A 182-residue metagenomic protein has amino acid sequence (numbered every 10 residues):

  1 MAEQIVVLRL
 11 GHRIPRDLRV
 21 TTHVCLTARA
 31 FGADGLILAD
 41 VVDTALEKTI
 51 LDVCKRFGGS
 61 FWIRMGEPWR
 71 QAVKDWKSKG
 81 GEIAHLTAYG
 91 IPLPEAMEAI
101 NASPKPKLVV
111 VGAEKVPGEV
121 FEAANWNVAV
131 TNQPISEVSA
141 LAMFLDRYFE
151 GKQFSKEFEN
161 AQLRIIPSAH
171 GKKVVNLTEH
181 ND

Functional and structural regions predicted by a protein language model:
M1-A88, L145, F149-F154: RNA substrate-binding interface of SAM-dependent RNA methyltransferases
M1-Q4, A30, S155-D182: SAM-dependent methyltransferases
T21-H23, L51-V53, M97-N101, A123-W126 (+1 more regions): Short, glycine/charged-enriched secondary-structure capping and boundary segments
L46-E47, W69-V73, L93-P94, P117-G118 (+1 more regions): Short, well-ordered alpha-helical microsegments
Y89-G90, A169: Short, flexible active-site-adjacent loop segments at beta-strand->alpha-helix junctions, enriched in small/polar
G90-V130: Long, charge-patterned amphipathic alpha-helical coiled-coil/hairpin "stalk" segments used as oligomerization
V120-K172: Structured adenosyl-cofactor binding patch, chiefly the S-adenosyl-L-methionine
